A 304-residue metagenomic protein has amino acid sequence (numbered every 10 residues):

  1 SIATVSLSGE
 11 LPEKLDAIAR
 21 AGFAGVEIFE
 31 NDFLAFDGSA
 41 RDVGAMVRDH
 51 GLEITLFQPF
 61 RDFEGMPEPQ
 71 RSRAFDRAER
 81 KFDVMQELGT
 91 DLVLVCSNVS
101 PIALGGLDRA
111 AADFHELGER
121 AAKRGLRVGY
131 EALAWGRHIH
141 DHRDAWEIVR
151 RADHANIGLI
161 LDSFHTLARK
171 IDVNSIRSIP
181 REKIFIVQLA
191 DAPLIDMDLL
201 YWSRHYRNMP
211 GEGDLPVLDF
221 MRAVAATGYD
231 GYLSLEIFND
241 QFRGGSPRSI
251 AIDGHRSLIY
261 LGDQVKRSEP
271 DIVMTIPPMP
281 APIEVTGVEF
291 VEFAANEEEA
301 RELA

Functional and structural regions predicted by a protein language model:
I2, I18, V26, V47 (+9 more regions): Conserved, mostly hydrophobic/aromatic
A3-L7, F29-N31, P59-D62, N98-S100 (+4 more regions): Active-site beta-loop-alpha junctions enriched in small/polar residues
G9-P12, D49, E64-L159, A168 (+2 more regions): Active-site acidic/histidine proton-transfer and metal-coordination neighborhood in alpha/beta enzyme cores
L15-R20, A35-Q58, E79-G89, A112-K123 (+3 more regions): Acidic (Asp/Glu)-rich catalytic clusters
A24-L34: A short beta-strand-loop structural module common to alpha/beta enzyme folds
G25-V26, F57, E116-D214: Acidic/histidine-rich catalytic cores of soluble enzymes
D32, T286, E292-A304: Core segments of cupin and vicinal oxygen chelate
D76-A78, I102-A103, A112, E147-R151 (+3 more regions): Extended, hydrophobic interaction surfaces within ordered domains
